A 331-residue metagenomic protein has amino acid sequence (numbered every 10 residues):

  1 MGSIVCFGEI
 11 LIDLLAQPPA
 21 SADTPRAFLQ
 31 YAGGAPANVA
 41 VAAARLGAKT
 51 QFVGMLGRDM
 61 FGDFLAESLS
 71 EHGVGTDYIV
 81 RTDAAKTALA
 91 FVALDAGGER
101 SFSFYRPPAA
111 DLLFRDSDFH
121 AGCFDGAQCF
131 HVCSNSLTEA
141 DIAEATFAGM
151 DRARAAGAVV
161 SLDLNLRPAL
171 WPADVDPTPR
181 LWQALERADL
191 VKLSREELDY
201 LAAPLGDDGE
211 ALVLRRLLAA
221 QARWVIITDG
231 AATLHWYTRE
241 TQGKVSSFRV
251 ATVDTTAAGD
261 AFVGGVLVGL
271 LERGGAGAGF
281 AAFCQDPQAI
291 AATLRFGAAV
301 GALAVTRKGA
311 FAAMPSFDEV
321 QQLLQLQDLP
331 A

Functional and structural regions predicted by a protein language model:
M1-G75, F114, A331: Glycine-rich phosphate/adenosyl-contacting loop at the front of the ribokinase-like
G2-V5, D151, P204-A331: Conserved phosphate-binding/catalytic region of the ribokinase-like
I10, A35, N135, L164 (+1 more regions): Active-site metal-binding loops of divalent metal-dependent hydrolases
V41, L89-A93, T233-Y237: Short beta-strand scaffold segments in enzyme catalytic cores
A43, S194, G259: Short, conserved phosphate/pyrophosphate- and ester-handling motifs at nucleotide-, phospho-/glycolipid
K49-V132, Q322-A331: Conserved N-terminal subdomain of the carbohydrate kinase-like
A88, A109-A110, S134-T138, G301 (+1 more regions): Glycine-rich phosphate/pyrophosphate-binding beta-alpha loops
C129-R215, A222-W224, A232-L234: Conserved beta-alpha-beta core of the PfkB/ribokinase-like small-molecule kinase fold
